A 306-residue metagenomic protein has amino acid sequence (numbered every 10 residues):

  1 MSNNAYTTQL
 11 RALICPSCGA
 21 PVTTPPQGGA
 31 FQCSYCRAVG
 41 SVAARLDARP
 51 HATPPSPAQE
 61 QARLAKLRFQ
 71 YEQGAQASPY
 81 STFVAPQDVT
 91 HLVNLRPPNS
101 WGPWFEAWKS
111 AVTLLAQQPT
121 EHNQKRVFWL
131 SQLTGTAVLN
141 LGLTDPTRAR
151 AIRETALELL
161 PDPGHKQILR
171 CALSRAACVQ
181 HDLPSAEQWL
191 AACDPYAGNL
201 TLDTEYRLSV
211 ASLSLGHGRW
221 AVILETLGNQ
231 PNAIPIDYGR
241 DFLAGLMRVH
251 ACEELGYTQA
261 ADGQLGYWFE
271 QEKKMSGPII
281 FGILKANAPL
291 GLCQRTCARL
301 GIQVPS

Functional and structural regions predicted by a protein language model:
Q9-R11, G29: Short metal-coordination and nucleic-acid-contact micro-motifs, chiefly zinc-binding Cys/His arrays
I14-S17, S34-A38: Short, cysteine/histidine-rich loop/knuckle motifs that typically chelate Zn2+
T23-Q32: Short linker/helix segments within small regulatory modules
R37-D47: Short Cys/His-rich micro-motifs in 6-15 aa windows
Q61-L67, S78-P86, R96-V112, V138-E154 (+3 more regions): Helix-turn-helix repeat elements of alpha-solenoid scaffolds
P79-R96, Q117-N140, P163-A176, T201-S212 (+1 more regions): Amphipathic alpha-helical repeat scaffolds of TPR domains
A116-T120, A156-P163, A191-L200, G228-Y238 (+1 more regions): Solenoid-like repeat scaffolds
L202-L215, G239-E254, G277-Q303: TPR/TPR-like alpha-solenoid helical repeat scaffolds
